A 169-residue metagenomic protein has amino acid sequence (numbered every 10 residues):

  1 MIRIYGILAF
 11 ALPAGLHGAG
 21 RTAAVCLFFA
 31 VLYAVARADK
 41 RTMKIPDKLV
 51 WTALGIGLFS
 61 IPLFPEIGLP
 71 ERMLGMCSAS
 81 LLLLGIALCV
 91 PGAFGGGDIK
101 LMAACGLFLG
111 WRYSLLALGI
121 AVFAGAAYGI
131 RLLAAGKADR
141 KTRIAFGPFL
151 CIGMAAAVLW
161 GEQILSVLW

Functional and structural regions predicted by a protein language model:
M1-W169: A membrane-topology feature that recognizes alpha-helical transmembrane segments and their immediate juxtamembrane
